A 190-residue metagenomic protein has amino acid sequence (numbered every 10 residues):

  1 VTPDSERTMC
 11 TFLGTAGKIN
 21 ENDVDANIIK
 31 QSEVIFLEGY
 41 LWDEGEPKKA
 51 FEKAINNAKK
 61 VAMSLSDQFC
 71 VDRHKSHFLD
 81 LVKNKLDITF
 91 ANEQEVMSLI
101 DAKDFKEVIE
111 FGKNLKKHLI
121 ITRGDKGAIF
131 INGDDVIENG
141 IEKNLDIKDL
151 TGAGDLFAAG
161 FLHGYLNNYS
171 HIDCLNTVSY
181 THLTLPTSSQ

Functional and structural regions predicted by a protein language model:
T2-I137, Y169: Ribokinase/PfkB-type carbohydrate-kinase core domain
Y40, N144, L185: Hydrophobic pocket-lining residues within nucleotide cofactor-binding pockets
S64, D87, E95, D149 (+2 more regions): Acidic active-site catalytic centers that drive phospho-/nucleotidyl reactions and related ester hydrolyses
M97-S98, K148-H171, L175, Y180: Short, small-residue alpha-helix embedded
G133, N144, S179: ATP/adenylate-binding site constellation spanning eukaryotic-like Ser/Thr protein kinases, ABC-transporter
I137-L145: Glycine/charged-rich beta-loop-alpha catalytic/anionic-binding loops adjacent to active sites
T181-T187: Conserved small/polar residues in nucleotide/adenosyl-binding loops
